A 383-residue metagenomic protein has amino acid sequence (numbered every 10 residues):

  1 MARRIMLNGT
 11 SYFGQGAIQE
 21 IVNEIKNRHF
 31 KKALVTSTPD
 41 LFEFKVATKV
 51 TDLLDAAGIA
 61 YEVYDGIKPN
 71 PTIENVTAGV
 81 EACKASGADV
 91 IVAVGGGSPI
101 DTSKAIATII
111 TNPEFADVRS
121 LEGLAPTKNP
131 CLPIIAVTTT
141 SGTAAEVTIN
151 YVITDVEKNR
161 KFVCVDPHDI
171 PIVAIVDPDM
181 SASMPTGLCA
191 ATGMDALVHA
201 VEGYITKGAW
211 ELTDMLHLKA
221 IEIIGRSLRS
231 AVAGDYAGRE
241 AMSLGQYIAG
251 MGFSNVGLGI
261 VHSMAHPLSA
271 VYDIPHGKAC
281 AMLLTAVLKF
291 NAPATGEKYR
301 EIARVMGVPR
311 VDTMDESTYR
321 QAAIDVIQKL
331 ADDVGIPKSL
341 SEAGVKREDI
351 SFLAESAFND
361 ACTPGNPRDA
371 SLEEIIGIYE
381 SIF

Functional and structural regions predicted by a protein language model:
M1-V90, L340: ATP/NTP phosphate-donor binding region
I18-I21, E43-V46, I73-V76, S98-S103 (+3 more regions): Short glycine/serine/threonine-rich phosphate/pyrophosphate-binding segments that cradle anionic phosphate groups
E74-D179: Glycine/threonine-rich beta-strand-loop-alpha-helix active-site module that forms ligand/phosphate-binding
G142, Y247-C280, D360-P364: Glycine-rich phosphate/pyrophosphate-binding beta-alpha loops
N150-V256: Carboxylate- and glycine-rich phosphate/diphosphate-binding segment that chelates Mg2+/Mn2+
V271-D349: Gly/Pro-rich interdomain helix-loop hinge
K346-F383: Short, amphipathic C-terminal "tail helix"
